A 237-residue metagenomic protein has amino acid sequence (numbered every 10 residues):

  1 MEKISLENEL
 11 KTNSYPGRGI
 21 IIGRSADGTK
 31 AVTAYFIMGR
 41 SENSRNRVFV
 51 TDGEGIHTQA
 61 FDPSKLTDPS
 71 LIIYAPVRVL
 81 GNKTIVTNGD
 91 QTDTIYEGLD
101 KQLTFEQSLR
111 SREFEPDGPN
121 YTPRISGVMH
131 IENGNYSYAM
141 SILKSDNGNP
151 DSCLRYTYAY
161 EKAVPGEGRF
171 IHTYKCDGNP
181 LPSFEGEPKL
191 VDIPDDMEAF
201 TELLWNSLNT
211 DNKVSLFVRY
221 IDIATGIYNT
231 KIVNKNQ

Functional and structural regions predicted by a protein language model:
M1-Q237: Conserved short alpha-helical segments that host acidic/polar catalytic motifs at enzyme active sites
